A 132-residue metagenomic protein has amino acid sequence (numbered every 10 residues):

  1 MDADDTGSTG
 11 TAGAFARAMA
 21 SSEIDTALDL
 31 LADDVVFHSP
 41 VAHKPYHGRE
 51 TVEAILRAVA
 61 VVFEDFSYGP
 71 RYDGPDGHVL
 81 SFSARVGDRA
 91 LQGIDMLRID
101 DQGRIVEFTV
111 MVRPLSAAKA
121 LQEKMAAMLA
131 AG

Functional and structural regions predicted by a protein language model:
M1-G132: C-terminal and inter-domain tail/linker signature
